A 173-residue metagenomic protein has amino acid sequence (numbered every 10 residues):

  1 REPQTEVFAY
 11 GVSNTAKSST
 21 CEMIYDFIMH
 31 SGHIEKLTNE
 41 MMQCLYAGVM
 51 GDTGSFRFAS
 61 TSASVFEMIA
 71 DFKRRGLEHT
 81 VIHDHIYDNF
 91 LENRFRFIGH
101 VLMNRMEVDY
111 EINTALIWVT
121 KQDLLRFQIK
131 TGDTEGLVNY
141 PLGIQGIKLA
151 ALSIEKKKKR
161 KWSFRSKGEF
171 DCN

Functional and structural regions predicted by a protein language model:
E2-M68: Short alpha-helices
G54-N173: Hydrophobic helix-and-loop "lid/oligomerization" segment in the mid-to-C-terminal part of catalytic domains
